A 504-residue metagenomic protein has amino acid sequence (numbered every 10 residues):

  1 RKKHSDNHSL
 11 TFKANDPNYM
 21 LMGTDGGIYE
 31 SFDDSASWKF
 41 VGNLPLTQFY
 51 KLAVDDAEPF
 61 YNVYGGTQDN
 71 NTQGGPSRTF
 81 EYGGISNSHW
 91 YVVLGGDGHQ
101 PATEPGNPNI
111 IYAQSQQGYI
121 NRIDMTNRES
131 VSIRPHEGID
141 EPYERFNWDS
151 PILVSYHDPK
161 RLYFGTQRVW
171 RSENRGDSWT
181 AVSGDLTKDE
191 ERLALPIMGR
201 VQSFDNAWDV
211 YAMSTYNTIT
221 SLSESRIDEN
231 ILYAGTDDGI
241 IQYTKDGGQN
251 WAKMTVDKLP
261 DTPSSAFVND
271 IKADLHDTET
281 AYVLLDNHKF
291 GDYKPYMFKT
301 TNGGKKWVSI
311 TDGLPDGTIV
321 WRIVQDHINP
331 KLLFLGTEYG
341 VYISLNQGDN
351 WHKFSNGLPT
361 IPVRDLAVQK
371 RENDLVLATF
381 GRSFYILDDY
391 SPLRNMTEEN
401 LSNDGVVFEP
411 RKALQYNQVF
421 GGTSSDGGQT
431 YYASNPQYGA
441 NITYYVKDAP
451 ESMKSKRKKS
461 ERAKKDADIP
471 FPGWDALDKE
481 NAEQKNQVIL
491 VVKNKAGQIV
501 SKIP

Functional and structural regions predicted by a protein language model:
R1-T430, Q437-Y438, K447-A449: Beta-propeller blade termini and top-face loops
L153, T443-Y445, V491: Residue-level recognition of well-ordered beta-strand positions that form the cores of beta-sheet-rich folds across
N174, D246, N302, I386 (+3 more regions): Polar low-complexity intrinsically disordered regions
G184-Q202, N206, K458-P504: Exoplasmic/lumenal beta-rich domain surfaces
F420-Q487: Contiguous beta-strand segments within globular domains
